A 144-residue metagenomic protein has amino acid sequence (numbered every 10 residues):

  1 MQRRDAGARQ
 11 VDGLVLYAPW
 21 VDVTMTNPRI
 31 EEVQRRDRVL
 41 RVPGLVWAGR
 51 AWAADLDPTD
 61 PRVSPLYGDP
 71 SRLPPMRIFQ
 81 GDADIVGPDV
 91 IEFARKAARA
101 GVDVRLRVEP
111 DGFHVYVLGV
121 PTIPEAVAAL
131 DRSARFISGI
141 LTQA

Functional and structural regions predicted by a protein language model:
M1-A144: Alpha/beta-hydrolase superfamily serine-hydrolase fold, recognizing
